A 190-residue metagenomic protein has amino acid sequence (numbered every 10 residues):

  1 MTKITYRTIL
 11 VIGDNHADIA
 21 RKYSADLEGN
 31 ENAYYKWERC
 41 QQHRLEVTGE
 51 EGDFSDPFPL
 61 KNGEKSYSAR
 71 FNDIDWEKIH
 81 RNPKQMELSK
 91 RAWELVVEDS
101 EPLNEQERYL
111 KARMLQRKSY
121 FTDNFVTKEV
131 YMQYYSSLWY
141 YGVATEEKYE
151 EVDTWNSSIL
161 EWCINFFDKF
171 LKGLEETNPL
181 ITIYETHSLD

Functional and structural regions predicted by a protein language model:
M1-K169, G173-E176, D190: Acidic (Asp/Glu-rich) sequence patches and key acidic residues that form negatively charged surfaces used
N178-D190: C-terminal or internal capping secondary-structure element at the end of a domain, subdomain, or sheet
